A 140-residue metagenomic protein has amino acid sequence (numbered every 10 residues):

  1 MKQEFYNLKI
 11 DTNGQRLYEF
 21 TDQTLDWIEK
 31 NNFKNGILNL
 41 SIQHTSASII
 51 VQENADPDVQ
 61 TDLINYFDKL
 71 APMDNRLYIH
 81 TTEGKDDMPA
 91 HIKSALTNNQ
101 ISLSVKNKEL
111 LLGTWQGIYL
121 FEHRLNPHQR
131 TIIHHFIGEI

Functional and structural regions predicted by a protein language model:
M1-I140: Active-site histidine-anchored catalytic micro-motif
